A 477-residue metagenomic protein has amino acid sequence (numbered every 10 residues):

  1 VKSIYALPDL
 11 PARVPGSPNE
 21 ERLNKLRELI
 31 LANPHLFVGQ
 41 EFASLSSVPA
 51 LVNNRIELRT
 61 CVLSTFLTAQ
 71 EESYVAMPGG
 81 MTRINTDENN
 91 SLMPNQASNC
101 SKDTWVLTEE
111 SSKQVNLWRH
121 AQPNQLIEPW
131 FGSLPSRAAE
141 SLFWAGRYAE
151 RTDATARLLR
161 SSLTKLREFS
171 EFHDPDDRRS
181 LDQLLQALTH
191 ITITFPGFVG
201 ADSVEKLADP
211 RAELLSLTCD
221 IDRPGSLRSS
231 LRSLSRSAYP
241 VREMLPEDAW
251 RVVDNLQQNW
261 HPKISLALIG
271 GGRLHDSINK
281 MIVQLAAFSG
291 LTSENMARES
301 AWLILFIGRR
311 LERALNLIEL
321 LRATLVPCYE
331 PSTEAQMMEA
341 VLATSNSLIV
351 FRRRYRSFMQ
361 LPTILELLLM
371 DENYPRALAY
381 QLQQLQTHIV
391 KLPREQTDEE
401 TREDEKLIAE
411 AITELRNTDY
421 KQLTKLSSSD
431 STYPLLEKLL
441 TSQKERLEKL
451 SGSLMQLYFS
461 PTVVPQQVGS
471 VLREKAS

Functional and structural regions predicted by a protein language model:
V1-S44: Active-site nucleotide/adenylate-binding loops and adjacent lid/helix of ATP-dependent enzymes
S3-I4, E41-F42, G79-G80, T344-N346: Fold-independent oxyanion-binding glycine-rich loops and adjacent beta-strand/coil segments at enzyme active sites
S44-L45, Q70: Short beta-turn/strand-loop junction motif enriched in small, turn-promoting residues
S46-A50: Beta-rich nucleic-acid/ligand-interaction surfaces
N53-L58, F66-Y74, G80-S477: Alpha-helical transmembrane segments and their helix-helix packing motifs
L63: Change "...and in nucleic-acid phosphodiester-cleaving endonucleases..." to "...and in nucleic-acid processing enzymes
